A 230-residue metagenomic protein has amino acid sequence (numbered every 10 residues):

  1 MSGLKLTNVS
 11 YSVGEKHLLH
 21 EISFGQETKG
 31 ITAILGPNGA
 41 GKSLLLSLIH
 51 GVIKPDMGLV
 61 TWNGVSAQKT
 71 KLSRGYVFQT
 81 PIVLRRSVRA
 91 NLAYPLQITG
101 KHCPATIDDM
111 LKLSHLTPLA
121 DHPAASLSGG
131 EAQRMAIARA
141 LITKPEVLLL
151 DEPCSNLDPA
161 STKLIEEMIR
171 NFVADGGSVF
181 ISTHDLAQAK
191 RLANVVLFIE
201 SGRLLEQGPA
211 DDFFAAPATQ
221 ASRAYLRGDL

Functional and structural regions predicted by a protein language model:
L35-P37: The feature captures the beta-strand-to-loop junction immediately N-terminal to the Walker
H50: Helix-to-loop junction immediately C-terminal to a conserved catalytic motif
P104-L119: Conserved ABC ATPase "signature" region
P123-L127, E131: Conserved ABC ATPase signature
L148-D151: Catalytic Walker B motif of ABC-type/P-loop ATPase nucleotide-binding domains
P159-S161: Helix N-cap at the start of a conserved alpha-helix in ABC-type nucleotide-binding domains
T183-H184: H-loop/switch region of ABC-family ATPase nucleotide-binding domains
